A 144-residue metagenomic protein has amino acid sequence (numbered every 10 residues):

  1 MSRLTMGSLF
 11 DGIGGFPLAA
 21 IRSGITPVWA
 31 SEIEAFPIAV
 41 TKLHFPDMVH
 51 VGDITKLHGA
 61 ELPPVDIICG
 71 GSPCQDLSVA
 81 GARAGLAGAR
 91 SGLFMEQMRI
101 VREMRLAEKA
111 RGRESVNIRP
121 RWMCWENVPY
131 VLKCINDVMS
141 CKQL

Functional and structural regions predicted by a protein language model:
M1-L144: Conserved active-site and SAM-binding loop architecture of S-adenosyl-L-methionine-dependent nucleic-acid
